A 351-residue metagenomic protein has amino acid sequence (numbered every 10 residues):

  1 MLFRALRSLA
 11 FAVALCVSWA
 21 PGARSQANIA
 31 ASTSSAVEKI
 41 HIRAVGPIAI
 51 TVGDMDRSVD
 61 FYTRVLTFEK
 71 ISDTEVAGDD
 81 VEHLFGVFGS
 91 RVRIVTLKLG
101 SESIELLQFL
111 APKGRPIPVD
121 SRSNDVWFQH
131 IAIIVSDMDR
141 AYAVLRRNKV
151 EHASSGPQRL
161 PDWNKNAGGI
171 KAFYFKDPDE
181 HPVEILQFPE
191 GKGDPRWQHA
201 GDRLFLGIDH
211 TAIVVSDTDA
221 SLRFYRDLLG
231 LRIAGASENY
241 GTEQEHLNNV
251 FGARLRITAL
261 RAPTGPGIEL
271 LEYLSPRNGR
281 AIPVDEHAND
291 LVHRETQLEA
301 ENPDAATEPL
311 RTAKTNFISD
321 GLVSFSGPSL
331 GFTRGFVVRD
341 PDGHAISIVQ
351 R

Functional and structural regions predicted by a protein language model:
M1-R4: N-terminal secretory signal peptides that target proteins for export/translocation
S8-S18: Bacterial N-terminal signal peptides
R24-H41, I133, D139-L206, I213 (+5 more regions): Vicinal oxygen chelate
V45-V52, F68, V95-L97, S103-L107 (+11 more regions): Short, structured motif recognition centered on aromatic/hydrophobic residues
T51-E102, R147, W163-A167, V214-G267 (+2 more regions): Core segments of cupin and vicinal oxygen chelate
D56, D60-V76, P112, S121-W127 (+10 more regions): Extended intrinsically disordered, low-complexity coil regions enriched in Ser, Thr, Gly, Ala and often Pro
T74-F88, R93-N166: Ordered, small/hydrophobic-rich secondary-structure cores
I282-H287: Extracytoplasmic/luminal low-complexity segments enriched in Pro/Gly and acidic/polar residues that act as flexible
